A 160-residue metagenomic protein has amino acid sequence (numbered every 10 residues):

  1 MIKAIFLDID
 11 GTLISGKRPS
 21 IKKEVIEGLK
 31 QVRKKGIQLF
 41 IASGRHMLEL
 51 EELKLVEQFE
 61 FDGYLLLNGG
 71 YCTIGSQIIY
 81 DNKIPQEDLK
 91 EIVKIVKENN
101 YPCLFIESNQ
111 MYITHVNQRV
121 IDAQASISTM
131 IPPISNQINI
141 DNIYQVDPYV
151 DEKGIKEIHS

Functional and structural regions predicted by a protein language model:
K3-R18: Asp-based phosphoryl-transfer active-site loop
F6-D8, Y71-I74, N139: Short, basic/glycine-rich phosphate-binding loops at helix/coil junctions that contact nucleotide phosphates
D10, G69, D151: Flexible loop residues that form catalytic and substrate-binding hotspots at small-molecule/glycan-binding clefts
G16-P19, I41-A42, D81-N82, Q124-S126: Short, flexible loop segments at the rims of nucleotide/cofactor-binding pockets, characterized by
E24-R119: Active-site phosphate-binding/coordination module
N99-P102, I106-S160: Conserved acidic, metal-coordinating active-site core of Asp-based, Mg2+-dependent phosphoryl-transfer enzymes
